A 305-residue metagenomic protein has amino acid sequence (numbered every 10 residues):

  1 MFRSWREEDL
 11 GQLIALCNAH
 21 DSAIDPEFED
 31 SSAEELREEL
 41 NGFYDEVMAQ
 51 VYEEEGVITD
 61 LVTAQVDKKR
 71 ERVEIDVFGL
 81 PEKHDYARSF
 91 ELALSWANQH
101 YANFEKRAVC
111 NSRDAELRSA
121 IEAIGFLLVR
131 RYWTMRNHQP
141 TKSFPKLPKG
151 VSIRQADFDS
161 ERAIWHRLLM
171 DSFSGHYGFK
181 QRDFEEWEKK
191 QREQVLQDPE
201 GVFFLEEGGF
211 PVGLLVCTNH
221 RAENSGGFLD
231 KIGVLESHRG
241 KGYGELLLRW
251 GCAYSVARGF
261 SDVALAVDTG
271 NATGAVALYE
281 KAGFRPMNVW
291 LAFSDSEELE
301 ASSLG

Functional and structural regions predicted by a protein language model:
M1-A15, S152-R167: A short beta-loop-alpha structural element at the N-terminal edge of CoA-dependent acyl/N-acetyltransferase catalytic
E7, N18-Y101, C110, E207 (+1 more regions): Conserved donor-binding loop and adjoining core beta-sheet/short helix segment in diverse acyl/aminoacyl transferases
A15-D30, L40-G42, R167-Q181, E193-V195: Helix-loop element at the rim of GNAT/NAT acetyltransferase active sites that forms part of the acceptor-substrate
V66-K69, G79-V151, L291-D295: Acyl-donor-binding surface of acyltransferase catalytic domains
K83-Q99, V234, G240-A253, A257 (+1 more regions): Conserved acetyl-CoA-binding loop-helix of GNAT-fold acetyltransferases
H100-S112, G226, S255-V267: Conserved GNAT acetyl-CoA-binding A-motif
S119-I121, F126, A275, Y279-E280 (+1 more regions): Conserved active-site tyrosine of GNAT-family acetyltransferases
T134-S152, S261-V276, R285-G305: C-terminal "cap" of GNAT-fold acetyltransferases
